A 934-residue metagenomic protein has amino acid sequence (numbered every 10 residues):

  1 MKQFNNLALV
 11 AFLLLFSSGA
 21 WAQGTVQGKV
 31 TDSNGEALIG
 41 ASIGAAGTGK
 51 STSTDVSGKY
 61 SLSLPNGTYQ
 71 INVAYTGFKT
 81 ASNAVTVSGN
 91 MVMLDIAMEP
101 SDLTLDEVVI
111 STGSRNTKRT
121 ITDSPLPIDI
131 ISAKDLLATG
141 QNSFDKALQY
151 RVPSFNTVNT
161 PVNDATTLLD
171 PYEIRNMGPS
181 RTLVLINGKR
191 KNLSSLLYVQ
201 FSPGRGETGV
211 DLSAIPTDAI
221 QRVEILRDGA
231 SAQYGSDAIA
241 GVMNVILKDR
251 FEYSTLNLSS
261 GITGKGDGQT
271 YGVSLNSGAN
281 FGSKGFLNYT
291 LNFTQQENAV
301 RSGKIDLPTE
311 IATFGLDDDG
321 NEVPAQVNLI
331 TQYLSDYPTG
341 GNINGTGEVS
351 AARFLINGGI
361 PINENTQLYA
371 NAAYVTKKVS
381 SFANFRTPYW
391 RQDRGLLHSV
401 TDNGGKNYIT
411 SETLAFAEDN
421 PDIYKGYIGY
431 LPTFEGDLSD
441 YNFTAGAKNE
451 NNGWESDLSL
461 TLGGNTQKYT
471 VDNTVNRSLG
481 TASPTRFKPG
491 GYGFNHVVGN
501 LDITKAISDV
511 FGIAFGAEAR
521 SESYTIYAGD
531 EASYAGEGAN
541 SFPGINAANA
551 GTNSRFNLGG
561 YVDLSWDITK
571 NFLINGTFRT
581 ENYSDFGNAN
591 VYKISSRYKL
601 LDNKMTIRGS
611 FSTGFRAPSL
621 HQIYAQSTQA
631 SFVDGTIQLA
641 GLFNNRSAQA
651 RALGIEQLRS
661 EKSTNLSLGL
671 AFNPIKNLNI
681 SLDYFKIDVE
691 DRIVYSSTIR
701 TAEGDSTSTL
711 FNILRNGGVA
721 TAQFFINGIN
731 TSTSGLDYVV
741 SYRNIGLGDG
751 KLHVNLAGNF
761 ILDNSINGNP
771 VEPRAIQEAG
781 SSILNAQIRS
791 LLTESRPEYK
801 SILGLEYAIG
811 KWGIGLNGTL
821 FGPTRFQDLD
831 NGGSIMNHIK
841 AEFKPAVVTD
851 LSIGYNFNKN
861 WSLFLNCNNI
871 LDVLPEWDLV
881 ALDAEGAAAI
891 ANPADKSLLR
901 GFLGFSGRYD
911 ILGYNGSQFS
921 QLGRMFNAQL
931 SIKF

Functional and structural regions predicted by a protein language model:
T31-E36, A41-A46, A74-F78, S88-L137 (+2 more regions): Short, acidic, small-residue-rich periplasmic hinge/interaction motif at the N-terminus of Gram-negative outer-membrane
T48-K59: Short, acidic Ser/Thr/Gly-rich low-complexity loop/linker segments typical of extracellular and cell-surface proteins
Y60-S63, Y172, K189-R227: Short acidic/polar hinge/loop motifs at secondary-structure boundaries that mediate gating or recognition
M91-A97, A147, R151, Y172 (+4 more regions): N-terminal periplasmic accessory domains that precede and gate Gram-negative outer-membrane beta-barrel machines
I128, L148-S194: Extracytoplasmic beta-strand/coil segments of soluble accessory domains associated with Gram-negative outer-membrane
S194, V689, L762-D763, T819-D830 (+1 more regions): C-terminal beta-signal and adjacent terminal beta-strands/loops of Gram-negative outer-membrane beta-barrel proteins
K265-A383, T387-I428, P432-N452: Transmembrane beta-barrel wall of Gram-negative outer-membrane proteins
P421-Y424, Y430-A445, N449-E450, L462-T466 (+4 more regions): Outer-membrane beta-barrel transmembrane domain signature of Gram-negative proteins, especially the mid-to-C-terminal
